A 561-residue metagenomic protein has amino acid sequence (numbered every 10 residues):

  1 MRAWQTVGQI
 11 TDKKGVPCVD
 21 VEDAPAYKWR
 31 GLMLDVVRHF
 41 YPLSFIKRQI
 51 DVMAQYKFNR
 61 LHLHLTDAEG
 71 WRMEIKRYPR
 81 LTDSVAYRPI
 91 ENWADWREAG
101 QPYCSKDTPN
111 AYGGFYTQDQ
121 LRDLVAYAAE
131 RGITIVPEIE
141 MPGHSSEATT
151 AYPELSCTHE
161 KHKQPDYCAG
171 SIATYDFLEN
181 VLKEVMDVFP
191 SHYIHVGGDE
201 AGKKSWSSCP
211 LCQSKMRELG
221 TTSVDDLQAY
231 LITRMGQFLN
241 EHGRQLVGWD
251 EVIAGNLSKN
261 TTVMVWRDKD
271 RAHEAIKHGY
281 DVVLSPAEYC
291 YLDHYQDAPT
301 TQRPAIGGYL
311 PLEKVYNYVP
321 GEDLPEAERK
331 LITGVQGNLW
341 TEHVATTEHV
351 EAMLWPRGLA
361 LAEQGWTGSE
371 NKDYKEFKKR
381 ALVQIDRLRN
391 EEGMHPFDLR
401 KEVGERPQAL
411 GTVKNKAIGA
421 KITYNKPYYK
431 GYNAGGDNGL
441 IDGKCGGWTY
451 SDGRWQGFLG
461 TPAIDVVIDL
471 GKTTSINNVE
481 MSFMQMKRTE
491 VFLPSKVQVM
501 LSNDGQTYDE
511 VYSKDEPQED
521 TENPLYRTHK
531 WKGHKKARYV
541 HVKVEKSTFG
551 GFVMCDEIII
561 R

Functional and structural regions predicted by a protein language model:
M1-N59, E392-G439, M484, G551 (+1 more regions): Mature N-terminal, pre-catalytic/accessory segment of carbohydrate-active enzymes
M1-Y175, V181-Y193, R234, F238 (+1 more regions): Feature activates predominantly on carbohydrate-active enzymes
F40-P42, A68-E74, P142-A148, H195 (+6 more regions): Flexible loop/turn segments at secondary-structure boundaries
E130-R131, H242, H278: Helix C-cap/helix->beta junction micro-motif
A148, E154-K259, W266-H273: Active-site neighborhood of glycoside hydrolase catalytic domains
L246-T261, R267-G411: Flexible, acidic glycine-rich loops studded with aromatic residues
W448-Y512, N523-R561: Aromatic, loop-rich ligand-recognition surfaces of beta-strand-rich domains
E516-E519: Surface-exposed loop and turn segments in beta-propeller and other repeat-based domains that flank or scaffold
